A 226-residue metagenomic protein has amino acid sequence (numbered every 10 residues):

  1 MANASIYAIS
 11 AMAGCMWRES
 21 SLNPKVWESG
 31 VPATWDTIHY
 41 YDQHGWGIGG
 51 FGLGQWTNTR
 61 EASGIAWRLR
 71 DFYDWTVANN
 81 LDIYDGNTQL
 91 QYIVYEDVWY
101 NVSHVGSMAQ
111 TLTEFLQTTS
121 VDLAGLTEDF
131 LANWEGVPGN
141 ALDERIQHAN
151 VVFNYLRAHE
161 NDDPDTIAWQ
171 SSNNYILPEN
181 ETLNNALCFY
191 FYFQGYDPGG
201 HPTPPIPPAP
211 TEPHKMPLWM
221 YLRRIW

Functional and structural regions predicted by a protein language model:
M1-A13, G139-W226: Extracellular cell-wall/glycan-interacting regions and their flexible linkers
N3-S10, N80-T88, S120-A124, G139-D143: Soluble non-cytosolic domains of exported or imported proteins
I6-N23, I93-V94, L131: Short, functionally critical alpha-helical segments immediately adjacent to catalytic or ligand/cofactor-binding
A8-M12, G86-Q89, I93-E96, M108 (+3 more regions): Stable alpha-helical elements in mature extracytoplasmic
M16-S20, S107-N140, I167-S172, L177: Acidic helix/loop microenvironments that form the catalytic cleft of cell-wall polysaccharide enzymes
S20-D122: Peptidoglycan-targeting cell-wall enzymes and recognition modules
N23, Y100-H104, P138-N140, G195-P198: Short helix-capping/linker segments at secondary-structure and domain boundaries
